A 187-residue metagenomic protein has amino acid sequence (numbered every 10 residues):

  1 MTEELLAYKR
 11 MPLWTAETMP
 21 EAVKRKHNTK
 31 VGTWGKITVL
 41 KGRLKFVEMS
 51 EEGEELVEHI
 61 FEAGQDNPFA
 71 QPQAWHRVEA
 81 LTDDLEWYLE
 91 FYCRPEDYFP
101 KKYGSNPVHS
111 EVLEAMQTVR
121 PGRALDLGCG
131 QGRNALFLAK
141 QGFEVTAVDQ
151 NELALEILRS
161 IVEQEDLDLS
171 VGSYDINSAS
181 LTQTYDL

Functional and structural regions predicted by a protein language model:
P12-G32: Conserved short histidine dyad/triad with adjacent acidic residue
E51-P72: Short acidic-glycine-tyrosine-enriched beta hairpin
G104-P121: Conserved alpha-helix/loop element of class I SAM-dependent methyltransferases that forms part of the SAM/SAH-binding
G122-G130: Conserved class I S-adenosyl-L-methionine
E144-D149: Conserved SAM-binding motif I beta-strand of class I
N151-L153: Conserved SAM/SAH-binding beta-strand->alpha-helix loop
E165-I176: Conserved SAM-binding strand-loop segment of SAM-dependent methyltransferases
L181-L187: A short acidic, Gly/Pro-enriched loop at the edge of an enzyme's catalytic core that lines a small-molecule cofactor
